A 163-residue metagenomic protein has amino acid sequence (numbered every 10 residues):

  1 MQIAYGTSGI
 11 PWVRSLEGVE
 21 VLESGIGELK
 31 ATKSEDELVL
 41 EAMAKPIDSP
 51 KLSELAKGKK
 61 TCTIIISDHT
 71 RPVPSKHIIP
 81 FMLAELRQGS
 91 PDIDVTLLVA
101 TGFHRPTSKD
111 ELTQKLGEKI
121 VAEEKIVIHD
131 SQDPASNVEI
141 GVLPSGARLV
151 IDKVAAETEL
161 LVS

Functional and structural regions predicted by a protein language model:
M1-M43: N-terminal amphipathic/basic leader segments beginning at the initiator methionine
I47-P50, F81-A84, P144-V154: Short alpha-helical segments and helix-capping/turn motifs at coil-helix boundaries
I47-T63, R87-I93: Glycine-rich phosphate/diphosphate-binding loops that line cofactor/substrate pockets in enzymes
T61-P72, T96-G102: Short glycine-rich or small-residue beta-strand-to-loop segments that form or flank ligand, phosphate, metal/Fe-S
C62-T63, D94-L98, K125-V127, E159-L161: Structural motif
R71-D92: Histidine-anchored nucleotide/phosphate-binding helix
Q88, D92-P106: Auxiliary alpha/beta "docking" domains used to position bulky ligands
T107-S163: An acidic, phosphate/nucleotide-engaging active-site surface
